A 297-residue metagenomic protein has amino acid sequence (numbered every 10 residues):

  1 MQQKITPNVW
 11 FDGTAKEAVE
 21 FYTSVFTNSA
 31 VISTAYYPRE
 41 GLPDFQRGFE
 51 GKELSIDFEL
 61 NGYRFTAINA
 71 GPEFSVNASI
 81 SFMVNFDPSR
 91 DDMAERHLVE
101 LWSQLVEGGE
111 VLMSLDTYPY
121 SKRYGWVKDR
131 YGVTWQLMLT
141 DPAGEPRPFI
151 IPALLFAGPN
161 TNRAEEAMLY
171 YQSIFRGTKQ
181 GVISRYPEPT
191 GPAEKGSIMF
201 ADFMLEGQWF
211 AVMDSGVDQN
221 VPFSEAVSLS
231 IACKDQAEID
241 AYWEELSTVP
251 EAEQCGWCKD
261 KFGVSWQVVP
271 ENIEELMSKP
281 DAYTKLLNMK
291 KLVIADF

Functional and structural regions predicted by a protein language model:
M1-F21, V25-E40, E110, S114 (+3 more regions): N-terminal beta-strand motif that seeds the catalytic metal site of vicinal oxygen chelate
F11, V25, E59-R64, F74-Y124 (+7 more regions): Vicinal oxygen chelate
P43-F49, Y124, P189-G196, N220: Acidic pyrophosphate-coordinating catalytic loop
Q46-A67, G196-W209: Short, structured active-site "lid" loops
E53, N77-S81, R147-F149, I198 (+1 more regions): Short, solvent-exposed loop/turn segments at the edges of secondary structure
N69-E73, M138-P142, S215-Q219: Short beta-strand/turn micro-motifs at beta-sheet edges
